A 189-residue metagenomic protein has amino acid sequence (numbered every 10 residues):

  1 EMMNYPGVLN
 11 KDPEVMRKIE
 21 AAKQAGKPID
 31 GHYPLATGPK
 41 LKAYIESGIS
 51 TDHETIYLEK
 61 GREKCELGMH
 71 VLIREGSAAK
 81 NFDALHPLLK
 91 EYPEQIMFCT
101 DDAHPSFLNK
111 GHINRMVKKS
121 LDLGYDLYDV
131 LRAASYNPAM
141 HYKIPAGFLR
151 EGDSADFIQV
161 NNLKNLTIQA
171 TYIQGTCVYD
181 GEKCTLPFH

Functional and structural regions predicted by a protein language model:
M2, G7-L72, S77-F98, L108-L123 (+2 more regions): Histidine/acidic residue-rich metal-binding segments in metalloenzymes
D101: Active-site glycine-centered loops adjacent to acidic/histidine catalytic or metal-binding residues that shape
H104: Short active-site segment of divalent metal-dependent hydrolases/proteases that encodes the spacing between
L108-G124, Y128-H189: Active-site microenvironment of metallo-dependent hydrolases
